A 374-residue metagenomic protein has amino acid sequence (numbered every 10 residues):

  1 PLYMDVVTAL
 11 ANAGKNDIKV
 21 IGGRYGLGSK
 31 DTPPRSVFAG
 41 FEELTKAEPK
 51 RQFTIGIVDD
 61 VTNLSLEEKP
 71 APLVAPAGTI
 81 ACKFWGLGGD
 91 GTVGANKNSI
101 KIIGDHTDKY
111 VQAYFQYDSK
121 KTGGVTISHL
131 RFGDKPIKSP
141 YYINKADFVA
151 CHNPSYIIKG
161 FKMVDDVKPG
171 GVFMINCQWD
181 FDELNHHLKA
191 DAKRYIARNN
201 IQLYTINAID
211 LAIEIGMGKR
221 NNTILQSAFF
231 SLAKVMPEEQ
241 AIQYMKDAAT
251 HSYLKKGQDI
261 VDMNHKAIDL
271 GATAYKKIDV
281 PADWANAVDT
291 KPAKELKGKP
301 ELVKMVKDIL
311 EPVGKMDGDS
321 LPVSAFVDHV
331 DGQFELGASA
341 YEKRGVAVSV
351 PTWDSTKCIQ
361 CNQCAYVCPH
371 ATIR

Functional and structural regions predicted by a protein language model:
P1-M4, T8, A13, G78-G88 (+1 more regions): Active-site cofactor/cluster-binding pocket
P1-P34, F38, K46: C-terminal non-catalytic interaction/assembly regions of soluble proteins
I21-G23, G28, P49-E67, M236-L254 (+2 more regions): Internal, active-site/partner-interface "lid" segment
K30, S36-K109, Y117, K121-T122: Active-site phosphate/pyrophosphate-binding segments
M217, N221, V350, K357-Q360: Secondary-structure capping and boundary motifs in well-ordered enzyme cores
G271, W353, C358-C364, C368: Short cysteine clusters
A325-T352: Short, charged low-complexity linear segments at domain edges
G337-S339, Q363-R374: Iron-sulfur cluster-binding cysteine motifs and their immediate structural context in ferredoxin-like electron-transfer
